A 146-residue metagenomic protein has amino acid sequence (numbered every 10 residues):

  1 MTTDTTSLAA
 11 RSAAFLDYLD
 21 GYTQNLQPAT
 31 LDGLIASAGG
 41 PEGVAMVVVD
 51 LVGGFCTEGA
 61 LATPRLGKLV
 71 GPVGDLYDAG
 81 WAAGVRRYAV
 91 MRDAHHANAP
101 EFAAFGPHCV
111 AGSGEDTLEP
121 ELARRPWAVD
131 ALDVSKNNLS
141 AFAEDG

Functional and structural regions predicted by a protein language model:
T2-V134: Active-site acidic carboxylates
D133-G146: Glycine-rich phosphate- or other oxyanion-binding loops that anchor nucleotides, phosphorylated ligands
